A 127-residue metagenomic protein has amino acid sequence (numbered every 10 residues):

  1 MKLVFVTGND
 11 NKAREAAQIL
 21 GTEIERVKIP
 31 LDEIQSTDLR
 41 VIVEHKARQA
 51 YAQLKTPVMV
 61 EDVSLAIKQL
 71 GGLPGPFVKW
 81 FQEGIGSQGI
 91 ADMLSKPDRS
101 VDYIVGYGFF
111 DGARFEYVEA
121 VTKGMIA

Functional and structural regions predicted by a protein language model:
K2-V4, N11-A127: Anionic-ligand binding patches
